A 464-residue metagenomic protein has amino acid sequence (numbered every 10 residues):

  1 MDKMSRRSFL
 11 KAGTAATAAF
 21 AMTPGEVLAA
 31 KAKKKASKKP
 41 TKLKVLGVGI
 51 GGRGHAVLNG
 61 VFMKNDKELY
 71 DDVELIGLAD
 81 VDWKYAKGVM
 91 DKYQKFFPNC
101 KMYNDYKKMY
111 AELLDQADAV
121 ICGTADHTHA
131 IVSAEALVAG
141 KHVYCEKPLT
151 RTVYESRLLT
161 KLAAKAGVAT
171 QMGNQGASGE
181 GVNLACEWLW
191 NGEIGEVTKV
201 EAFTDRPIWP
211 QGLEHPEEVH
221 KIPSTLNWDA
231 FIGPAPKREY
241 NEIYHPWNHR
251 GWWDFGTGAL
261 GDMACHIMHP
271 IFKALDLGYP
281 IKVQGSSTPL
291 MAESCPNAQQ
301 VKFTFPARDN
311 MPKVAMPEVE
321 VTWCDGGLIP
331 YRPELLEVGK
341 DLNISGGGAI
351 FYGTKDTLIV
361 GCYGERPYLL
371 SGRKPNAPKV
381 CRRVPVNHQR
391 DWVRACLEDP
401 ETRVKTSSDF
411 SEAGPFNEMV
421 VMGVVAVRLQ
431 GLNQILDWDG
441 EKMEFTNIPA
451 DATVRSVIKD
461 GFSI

Functional and structural regions predicted by a protein language model:
D2-H142, Y154-A169: N-terminal glycine-/serine-/threonine-rich beta1-alpha1-beta2 phosphate-ribose binding loop of Rossmann-like
L10, F62, K87-M90, K107-Y110 (+10 more regions): Non-transmembrane alpha-helical segments in soluble domains of secreted/periplasmic/extracellular proteins
K42, L46, L75-A79, M263 (+2 more regions): Glycine-enriched catalytic-core subsegment of oxygenase/oxidase enzymes
H55, K84, A130, A134 (+5 more regions): A structural signal for well-ordered alpha-helical segments within the folded catalytic domains of diverse enzymes
D82-Y85, Y103, G123-H129, L149-R151 (+5 more regions): Short, solvent-exposed turn/loop segments enriched in Gly/Ser/Thr/Pro and often Arg
H142-Y144, T150-N227: A contiguous active-site-proximal alpha/beta segment in oxidoreductase catalytic domains
G179-A202, E214-E217, I232, R238 (+3 more regions): Oxidoreductase and adenylate-handling cofactor-binding alpha/beta cores
G233-T257: Glycine-rich phosphate/pyrophosphate-binding loop and adjacent beta-alpha nucleotide/cofactor-binding cores
